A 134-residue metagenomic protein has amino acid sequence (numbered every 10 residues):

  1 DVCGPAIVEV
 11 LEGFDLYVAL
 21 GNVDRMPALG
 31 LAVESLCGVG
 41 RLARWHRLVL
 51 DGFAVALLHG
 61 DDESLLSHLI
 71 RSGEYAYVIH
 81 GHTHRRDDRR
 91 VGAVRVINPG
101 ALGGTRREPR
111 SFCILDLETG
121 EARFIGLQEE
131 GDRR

Functional and structural regions predicted by a protein language model:
D1, Y17-N22, A56-H59, Y77-H82 (+1 more regions): Active-site neighborhood of phospho(di)ester-bond hydrolases with catalytic His/Asp-centered motifs
D1-V49: Core catalytic region of metal-dependent phosphoesterases/phosphodiesterases, especially metallo-beta-lactamase-like
C3-A6, V23-L29, D62-S67, I79-R90 (+1 more regions): Active-site environment of divalent metal-dependent phosphoester hydrolases
E9, G13, H68-R71, R123: Replace "anionic and nucleotidyl ligands
M26-A28, E34-L36, A56-H59, E74-A76 (+2 more regions): A short linear-motif detector with a strong N-terminal bias
L42-D51, G73-E74, R90-G92, V96-R134: Binuclear metal-dependent phosphoesterase catalytic core
A43-T83: Internal catalytic-core helix/loop-beta-alpha segment that presents or stabilizes conserved functional determinants
